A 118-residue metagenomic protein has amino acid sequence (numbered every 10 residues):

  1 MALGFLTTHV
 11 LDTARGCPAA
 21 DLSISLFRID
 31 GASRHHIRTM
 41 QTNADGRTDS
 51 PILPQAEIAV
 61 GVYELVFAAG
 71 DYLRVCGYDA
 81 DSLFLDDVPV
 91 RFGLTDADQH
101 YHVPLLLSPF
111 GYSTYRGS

Functional and structural regions predicted by a protein language model:
M1-A20, R28: Beta-strand-rich domain onsets/edges
A14, D30-A32, D71: Solvent-exposed strand-loop boundary residues in beta-sheet-rich modules
S23-F27, E64-V66: Beta-strand signatures of extracellular beta-sandwich domains
L26, A44, A56-E57: A short acidic/small-residue loop/turn micro-motif
S33-D49: Short, acidic Ser/Thr/Gly-rich low-complexity loop/linker segments typical of extracellular and cell-surface proteins
I37-Q41, L53-Q55, D79-A80, V90-G93: Beta-strand-rich interaction surfaces with strong enrichment in secreted/lumenal proteins
S50-G61: Short Pro-Gly-centered beta-turn/loop motif in secreted/extracellular proteins
V60-S118: Feature of secretome-associated and extracellular-like proteins
